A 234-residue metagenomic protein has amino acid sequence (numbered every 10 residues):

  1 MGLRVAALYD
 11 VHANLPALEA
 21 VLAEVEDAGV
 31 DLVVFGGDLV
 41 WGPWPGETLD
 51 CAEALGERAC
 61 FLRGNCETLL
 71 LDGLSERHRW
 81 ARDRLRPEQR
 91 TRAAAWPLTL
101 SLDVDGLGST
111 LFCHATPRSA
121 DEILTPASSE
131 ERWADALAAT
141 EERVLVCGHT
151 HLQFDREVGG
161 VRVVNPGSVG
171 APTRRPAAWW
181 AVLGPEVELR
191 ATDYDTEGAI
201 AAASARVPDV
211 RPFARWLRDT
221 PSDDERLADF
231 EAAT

Functional and structural regions predicted by a protein language model:
M1-A6, S101-L111, V158-R162, E186-V187: Beta-strand-turn-beta hairpins that frame and shape the catalytic cleft of phosphate-ester-processing enzymes
G2-A94: Core catalytic region of metal-dependent phosphoesterases/phosphodiesterases, especially metallo-beta-lactamase-like
H12-A17, W41-W44, C66-D72, A120 (+2 more regions): Active-site environment of divalent metal-dependent phosphoester hydrolases
V25-V30, L55, V104-G106, A138-E141 (+1 more regions): Glycine-rich phosphate-binding loop signature in dinucleotide/nucleotide-binding domains
S75-R79, G106-T140: Active-site-proximal segments of metal-dependent phosphoesterases and phosphodiesterases across multiple
A127-P166, A178-W180: Anionic-ligand binding region
E157-T234: Acidic, His/Gly-rich catalytic cores of divalent-metal-dependent hydrolytic chemistry
